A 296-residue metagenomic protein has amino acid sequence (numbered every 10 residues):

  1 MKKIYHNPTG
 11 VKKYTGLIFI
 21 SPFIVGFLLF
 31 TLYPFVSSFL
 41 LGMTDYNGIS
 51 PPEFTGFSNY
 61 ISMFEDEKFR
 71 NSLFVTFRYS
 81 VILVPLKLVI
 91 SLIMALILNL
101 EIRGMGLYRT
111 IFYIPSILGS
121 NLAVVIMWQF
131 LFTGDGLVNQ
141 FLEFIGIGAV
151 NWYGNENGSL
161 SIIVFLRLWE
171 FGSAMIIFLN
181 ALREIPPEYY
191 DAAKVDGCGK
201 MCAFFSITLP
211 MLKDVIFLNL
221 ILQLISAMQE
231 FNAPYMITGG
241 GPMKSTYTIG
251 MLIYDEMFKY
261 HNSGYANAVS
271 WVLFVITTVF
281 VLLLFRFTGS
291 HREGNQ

Functional and structural regions predicted by a protein language model:
I4, P8-Q296: A structural signal for multi-pass alpha-helical bundles of membrane permease subunits that mediate small-molecule
